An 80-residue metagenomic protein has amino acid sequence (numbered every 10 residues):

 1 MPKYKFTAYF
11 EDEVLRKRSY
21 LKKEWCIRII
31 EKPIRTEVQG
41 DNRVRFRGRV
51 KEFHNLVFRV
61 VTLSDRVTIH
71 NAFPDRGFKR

Functional and structural regions predicted by a protein language model:
M1-R80: Ribonuclease/tRNase effector modules and their secretory precursors
